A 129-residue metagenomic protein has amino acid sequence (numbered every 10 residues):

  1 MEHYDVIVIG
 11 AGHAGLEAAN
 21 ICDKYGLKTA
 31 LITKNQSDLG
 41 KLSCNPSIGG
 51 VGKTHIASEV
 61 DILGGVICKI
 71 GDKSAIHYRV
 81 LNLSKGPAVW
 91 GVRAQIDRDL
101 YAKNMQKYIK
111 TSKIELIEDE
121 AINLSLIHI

Functional and structural regions predicted by a protein language model:
E2-G12: Beta1/beta-strand and adjacent pyrophosphate-binding region of the FAD-binding site in flavoprotein oxidoreductases
G15: N-terminal Rossmann-fold NAD(P) dinucleotide-binding loop
N20-A121: Conserved N-terminal/central alpha/beta ligand/cofactor-binding core
I127-I129: Conserved small/polar residues in nucleotide/adenosyl-binding loops
